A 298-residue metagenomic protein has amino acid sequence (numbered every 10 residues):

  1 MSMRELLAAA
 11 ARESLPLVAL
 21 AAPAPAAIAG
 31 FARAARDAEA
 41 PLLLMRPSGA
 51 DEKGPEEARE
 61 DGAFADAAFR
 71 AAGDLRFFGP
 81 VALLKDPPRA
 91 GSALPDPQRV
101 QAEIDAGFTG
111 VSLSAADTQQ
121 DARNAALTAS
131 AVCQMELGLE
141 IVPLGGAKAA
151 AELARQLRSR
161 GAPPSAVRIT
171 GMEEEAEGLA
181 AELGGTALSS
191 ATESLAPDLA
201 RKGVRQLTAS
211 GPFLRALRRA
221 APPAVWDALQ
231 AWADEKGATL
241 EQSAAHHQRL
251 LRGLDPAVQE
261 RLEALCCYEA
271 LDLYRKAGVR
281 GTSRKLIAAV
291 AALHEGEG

Functional and structural regions predicted by a protein language model:
M1-A21, G30-D37, A72-G73: N-terminal amphipathic alpha-helix/helix-capping segment at the start of soluble metabolic enzymes
P16-A22, L42-R46, G79-P87, T109-L113 (+4 more regions): Hydrophobic faces of well-ordered beta-strands that scaffold small-molecule active sites in alpha/beta enzyme cores
A19-A22, M45-G49, K53-R59, R160: Conserved alpha/beta-domain cores
A22-A29, R59, A63, Q120-R123 (+4 more regions): Conserved active-site and cofactor/substrate-binding residues in soluble primary-metabolism enzymes
P25-I28, A93-A102, A149-Q156: Short, acidic/polar
A50-G146: Active-site beta->alpha loop and helix N-cap motifs at the rims of alpha/beta catalytic domains
G145, A149-T239: Catalytic alpha/beta core domains of metabolic enzymes, predominantly
K236-G298: C-terminal extensions of enzymes
